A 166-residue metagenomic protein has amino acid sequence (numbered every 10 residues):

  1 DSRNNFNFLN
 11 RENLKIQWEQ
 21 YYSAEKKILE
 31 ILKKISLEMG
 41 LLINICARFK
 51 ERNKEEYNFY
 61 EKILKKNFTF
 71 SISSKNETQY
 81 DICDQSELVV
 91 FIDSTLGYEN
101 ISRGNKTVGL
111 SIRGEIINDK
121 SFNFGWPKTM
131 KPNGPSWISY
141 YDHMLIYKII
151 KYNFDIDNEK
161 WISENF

Functional and structural regions predicted by a protein language model:
D1, A47, F91, G109-S111: Short beta-strand/turn micro-motifs composed of small residues that flank or help shape donor/cofactor-binding pockets
D1-K62: Conserved catalytic-core segment of nucleotide-activated headgroup transferases in glycan assembly
N5-L9, K34, F70-S74, S121-W126: Short amphipathic alpha-helical segments, especially helix-boundary/capping motifs
S23-K26, N58, E77-D81, H143-Y147 (+1 more regions): Generic alpha-helical secondary structure signal
E30-L37, D84, Y147, K151: Surface-exposed alpha-helical segments enriched in charged/polar residues
C46-R103: Donor nucleotide-activated moiety binding/catalytic core segment of transferases that use nucleotide-activated donors
E61-F68, T95-N165: Catalytic binding pocket for nucleotide-activated donors in carbohydrate/polymer assembly enzymes
